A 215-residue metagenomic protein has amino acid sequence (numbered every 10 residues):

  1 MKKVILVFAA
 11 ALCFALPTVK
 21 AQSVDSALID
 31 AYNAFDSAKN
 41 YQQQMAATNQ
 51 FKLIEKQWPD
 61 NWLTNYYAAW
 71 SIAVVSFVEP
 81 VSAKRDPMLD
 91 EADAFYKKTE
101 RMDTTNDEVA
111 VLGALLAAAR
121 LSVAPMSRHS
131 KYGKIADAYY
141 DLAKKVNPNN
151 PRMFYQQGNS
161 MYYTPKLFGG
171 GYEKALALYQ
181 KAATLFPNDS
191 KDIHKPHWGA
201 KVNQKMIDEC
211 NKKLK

Functional and structural regions predicted by a protein language model:
M1-A27: Bacterial Sec-dependent N-terminal signal peptides
Q22-F35, Q57-E79, T104-A124, N149-T164 (+1 more regions): Amphipathic alpha-helical repeat scaffolds of TPR domains
S37-Q50, K84-F95, H129-D137, L176-K181: Helix-turn-helix repeat elements of alpha-solenoid scaffolds
Y41, V78, S82-D86, V123-K131 (+1 more regions): Short coil/turn and helix-start
P87, K97-K98, M102-N147: Alpha-helical adaptor scaffolds
E173, A177, K181-K215: Terminal, low-structured helical/coil segments at or just beyond the last alpha-helical repeat
